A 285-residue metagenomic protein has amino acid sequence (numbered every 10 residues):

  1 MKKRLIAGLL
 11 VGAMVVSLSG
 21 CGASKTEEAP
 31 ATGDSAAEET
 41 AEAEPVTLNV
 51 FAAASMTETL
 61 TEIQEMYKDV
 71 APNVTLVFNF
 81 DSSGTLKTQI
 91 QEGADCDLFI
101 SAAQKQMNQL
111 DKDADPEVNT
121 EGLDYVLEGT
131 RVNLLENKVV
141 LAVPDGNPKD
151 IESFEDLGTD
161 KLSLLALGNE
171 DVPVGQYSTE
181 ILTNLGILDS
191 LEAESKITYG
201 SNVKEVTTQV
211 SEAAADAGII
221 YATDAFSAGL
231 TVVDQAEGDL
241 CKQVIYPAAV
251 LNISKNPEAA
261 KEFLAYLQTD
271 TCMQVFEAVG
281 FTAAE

Functional and structural regions predicted by a protein language model:
M1-L5, L9-L10: Positively charged n-region of N-terminal signal peptides that target proteins for export
V16-G20: C-terminal motif of bacterial Sec signal peptides marking the signal peptidase cleavage site
G22-V70, G84, A103-Q104, K112 (+3 more regions): Exported/periplasmic ABC-transporter solute-binding proteins
K87, G93, D97-G122, V126-N133: Short beta-strand-centered segments that line the small-molecule binding cleft or hinge of alpha/beta clamshell
